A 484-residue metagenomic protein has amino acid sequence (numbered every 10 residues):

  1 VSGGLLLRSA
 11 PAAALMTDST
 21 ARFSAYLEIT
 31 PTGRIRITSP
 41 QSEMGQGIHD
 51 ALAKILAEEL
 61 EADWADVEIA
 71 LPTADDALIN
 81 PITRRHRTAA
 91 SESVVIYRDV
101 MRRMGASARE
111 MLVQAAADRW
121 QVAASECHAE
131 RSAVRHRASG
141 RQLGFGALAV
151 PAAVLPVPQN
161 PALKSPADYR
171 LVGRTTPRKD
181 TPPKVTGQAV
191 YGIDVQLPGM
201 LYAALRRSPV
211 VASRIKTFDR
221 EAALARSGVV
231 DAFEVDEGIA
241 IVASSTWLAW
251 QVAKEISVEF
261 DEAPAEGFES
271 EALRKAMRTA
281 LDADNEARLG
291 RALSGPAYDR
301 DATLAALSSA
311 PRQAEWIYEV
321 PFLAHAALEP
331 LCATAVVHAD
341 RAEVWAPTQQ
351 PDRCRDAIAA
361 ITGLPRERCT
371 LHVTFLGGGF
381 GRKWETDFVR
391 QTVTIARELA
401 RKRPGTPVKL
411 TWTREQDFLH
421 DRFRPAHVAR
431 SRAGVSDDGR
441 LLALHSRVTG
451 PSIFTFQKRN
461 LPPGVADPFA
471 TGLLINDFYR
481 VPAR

Functional and structural regions predicted by a protein language model:
V1-R484: Structural alpha/beta core scaffold segments of enzyme domains
